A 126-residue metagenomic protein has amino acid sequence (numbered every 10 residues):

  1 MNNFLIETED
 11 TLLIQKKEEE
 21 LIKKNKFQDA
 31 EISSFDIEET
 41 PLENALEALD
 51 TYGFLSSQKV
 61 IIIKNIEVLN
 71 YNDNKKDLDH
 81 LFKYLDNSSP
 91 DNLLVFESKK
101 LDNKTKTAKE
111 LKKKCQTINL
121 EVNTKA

Functional and structural regions predicted by a protein language model:
N2-A126: Non-catalytic interfacial helical region
